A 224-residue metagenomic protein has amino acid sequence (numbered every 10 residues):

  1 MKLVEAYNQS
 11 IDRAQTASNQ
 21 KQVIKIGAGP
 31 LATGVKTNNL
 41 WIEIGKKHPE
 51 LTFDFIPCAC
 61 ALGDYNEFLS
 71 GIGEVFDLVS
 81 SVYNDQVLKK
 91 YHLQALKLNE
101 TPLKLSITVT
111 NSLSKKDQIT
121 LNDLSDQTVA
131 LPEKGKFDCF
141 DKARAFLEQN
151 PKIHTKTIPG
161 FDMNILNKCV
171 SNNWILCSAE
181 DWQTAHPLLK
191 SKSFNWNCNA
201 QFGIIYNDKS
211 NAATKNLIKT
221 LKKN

Functional and structural regions predicted by a protein language model:
M1-S18: Alpha-helical "hinge/linker" immediately C-terminal to small N-terminal DNA-binding modules
Q20-V87: Central regulatory/effector-binding core of bacterial HTH transcription factors
K36-T37, D126-N150, T214: Secondary-structure junction motif
L40-P49, S70, C139-K156: Ligand-binding cleft/hinge of the Venus flytrap
L51-L62, P132-E133, P151-D162: Short beta-strand-to-loop elements that line the ligand-binding cleft of bilobed periplasmic-binding protein-like
K89-L96, T101, N164-A212: Beta-alpha-beta core module
Y91-L103, I107-V129, K215: Flexible hinge/capping segments at coil-to-helix
N122-S125, Q201-N224: Extended ligand-binding regions for polar small-molecule ligands
